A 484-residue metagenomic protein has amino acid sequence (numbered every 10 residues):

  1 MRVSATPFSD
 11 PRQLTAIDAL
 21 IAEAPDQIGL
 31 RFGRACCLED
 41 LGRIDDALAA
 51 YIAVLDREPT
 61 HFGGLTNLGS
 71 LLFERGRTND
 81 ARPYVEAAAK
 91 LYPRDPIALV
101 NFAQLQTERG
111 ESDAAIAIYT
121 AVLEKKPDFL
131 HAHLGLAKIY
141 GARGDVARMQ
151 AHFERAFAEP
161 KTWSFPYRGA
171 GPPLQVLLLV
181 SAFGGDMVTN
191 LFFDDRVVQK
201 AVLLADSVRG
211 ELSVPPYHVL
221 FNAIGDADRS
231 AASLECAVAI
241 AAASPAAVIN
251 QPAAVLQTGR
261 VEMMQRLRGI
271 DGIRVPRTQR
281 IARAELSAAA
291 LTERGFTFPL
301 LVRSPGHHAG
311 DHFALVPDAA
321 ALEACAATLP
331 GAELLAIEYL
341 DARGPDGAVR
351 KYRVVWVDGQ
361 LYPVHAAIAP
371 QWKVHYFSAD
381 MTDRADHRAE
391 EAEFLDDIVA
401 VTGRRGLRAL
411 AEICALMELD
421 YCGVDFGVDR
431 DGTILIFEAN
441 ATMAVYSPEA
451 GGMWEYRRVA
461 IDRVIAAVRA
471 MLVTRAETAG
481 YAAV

Functional and structural regions predicted by a protein language model:
I28-G29, F62-G63, P96-I97, L130-H131: Helix-start (N-cap) detector for alpha-helical repeat units in TPR-like alpha-solenoids, especially tetratricopeptide
F165-P172, V180-A290: Conserved N-proximal alpha/beta basic substrate-recognition cap immediately N-terminal to, or forming the N-lobe
L267-G269, T292-H312, G331-D346: ATP-grasp fold ATP-binding core
A314-A409, I413: Phosphate-binding site of ATP-dependent enzymes
A415-L419, V428-V484: C-terminal active-site "lid" helix and adjoining low-complexity regulatory extension at the edge of ATP-using catalytic
